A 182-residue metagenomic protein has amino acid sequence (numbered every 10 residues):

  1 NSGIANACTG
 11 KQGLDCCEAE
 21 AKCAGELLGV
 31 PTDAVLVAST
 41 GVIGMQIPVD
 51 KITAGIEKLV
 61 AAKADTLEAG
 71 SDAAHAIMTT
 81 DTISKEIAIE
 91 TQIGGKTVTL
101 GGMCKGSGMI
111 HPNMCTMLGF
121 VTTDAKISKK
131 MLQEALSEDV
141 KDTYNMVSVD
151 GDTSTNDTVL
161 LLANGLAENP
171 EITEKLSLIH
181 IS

Functional and structural regions predicted by a protein language model:
G3-K11, D33-I52, S148-E171: Short, surface-exposed loop/turn segments at secondary-structure boundaries that line and modulate
K11-A19: Glycine-rich anion/phosphate-binding loops
E18, C23-D142, S154: Glycine-rich, mobile lid/loop segments that gate access to catalytic sites or pores
T143-V147: Short arginine-rich
I179-I181: Conserved small/polar residues in nucleotide/adenosyl-binding loops
